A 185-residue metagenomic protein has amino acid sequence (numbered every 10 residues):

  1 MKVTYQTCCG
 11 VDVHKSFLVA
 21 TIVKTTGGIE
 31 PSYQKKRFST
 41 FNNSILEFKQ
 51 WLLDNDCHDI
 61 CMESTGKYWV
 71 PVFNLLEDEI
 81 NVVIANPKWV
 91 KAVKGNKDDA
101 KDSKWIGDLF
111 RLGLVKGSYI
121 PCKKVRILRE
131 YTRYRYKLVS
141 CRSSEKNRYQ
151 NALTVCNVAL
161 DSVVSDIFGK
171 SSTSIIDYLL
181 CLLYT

Functional and structural regions predicted by a protein language model:
K2-K24, I106: Gly/Thr-rich phosphate-binding beta-strand-loop-beta motif of the actin/hexokinase/Hsp70
K15, G66, W89: Short, glycine/acidic-enriched loop or turn micro-motifs at the edges of active sites
G27-D59: Nucleic-acid-processing active sites and adjacent nucleic-acid-binding tracks, predominantly divalent metal-dependent
C57-Y68: Short glycine-rich phosphate-binding loop at a beta-alpha junction
N74-V82: Short acidic, glycine/proline-enriched helix-loop-strand junctions
V83-Y119, R126-R129, R133, S171-L180: Short alpha-helix plus adjacent loop in nuclease-associated cores
Y136-L183: Glycine-rich, often acidic, oxyanion-interacting loops/wings at catalytic, nucleic-acid, or phospho-protein interfaces
